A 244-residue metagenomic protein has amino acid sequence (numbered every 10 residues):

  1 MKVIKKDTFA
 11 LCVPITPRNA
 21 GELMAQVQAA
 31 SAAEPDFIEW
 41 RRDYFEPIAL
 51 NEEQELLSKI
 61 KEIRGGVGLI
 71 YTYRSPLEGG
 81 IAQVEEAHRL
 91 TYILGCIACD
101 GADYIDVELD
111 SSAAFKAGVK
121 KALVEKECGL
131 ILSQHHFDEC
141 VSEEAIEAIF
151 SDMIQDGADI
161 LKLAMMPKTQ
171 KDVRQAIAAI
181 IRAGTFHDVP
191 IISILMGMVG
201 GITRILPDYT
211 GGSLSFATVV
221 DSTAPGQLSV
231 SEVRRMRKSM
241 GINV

Functional and structural regions predicted by a protein language model:
M1-K5: Short boundary motifs at domain starts and secondary-structure transition points
K6-E125, H135-C140: Active-site beta->alpha loop and helix N-cap motifs at the rims of alpha/beta catalytic domains
L94, Y104, L109-V244: Catalytic alpha/beta core domains of metabolic enzymes, predominantly
